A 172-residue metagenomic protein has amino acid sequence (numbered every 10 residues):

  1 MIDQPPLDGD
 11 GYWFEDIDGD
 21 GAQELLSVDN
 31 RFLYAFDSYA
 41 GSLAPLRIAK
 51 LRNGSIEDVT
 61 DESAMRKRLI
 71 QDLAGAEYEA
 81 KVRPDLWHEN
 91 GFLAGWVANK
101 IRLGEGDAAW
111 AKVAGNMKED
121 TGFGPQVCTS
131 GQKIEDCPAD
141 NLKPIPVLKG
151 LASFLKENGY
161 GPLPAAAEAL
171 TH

Functional and structural regions predicted by a protein language model:
M1-D3, D58: Feature marking well-ordered beta-strand scaffolds used for ligand recognition
Q4-W13, R68-L69: Repeat-based blade/solenoid architectures
D10-F14, L33-F36: Short, well-ordered, mixed-charge alpha-helical segments that flank or form enzyme active sites
G11-E15, L46-A49: Hydrophobic/aromatic beta-strand elements that line small-molecule binding cavities or substrate pockets in beta-rich
D16-D18, Y39: A general structural signal for short secondary-structure junctions and capping/turn motifs
D18-N30: Acidic/hydrophobic-patterned starts of short beta strands in beta-sheet-rich repeat architectures
V28-H172: Acidic, small-residue rich beta-repeat scaffolds with periodic aromatic anchors
